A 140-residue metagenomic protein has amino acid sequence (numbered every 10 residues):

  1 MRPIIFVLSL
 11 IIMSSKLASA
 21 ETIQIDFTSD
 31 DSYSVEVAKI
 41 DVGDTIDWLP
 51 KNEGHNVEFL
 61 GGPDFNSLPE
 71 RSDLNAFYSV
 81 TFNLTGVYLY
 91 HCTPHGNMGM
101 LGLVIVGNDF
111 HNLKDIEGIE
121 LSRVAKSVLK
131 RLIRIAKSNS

Functional and structural regions predicted by a protein language model:
I4-S14: Sec-dependent N-terminal signal peptides
A18-S140: Extracytoplasmic copper-binding redox domains, predominantly the cupredoxin/blue-copper superfamily
